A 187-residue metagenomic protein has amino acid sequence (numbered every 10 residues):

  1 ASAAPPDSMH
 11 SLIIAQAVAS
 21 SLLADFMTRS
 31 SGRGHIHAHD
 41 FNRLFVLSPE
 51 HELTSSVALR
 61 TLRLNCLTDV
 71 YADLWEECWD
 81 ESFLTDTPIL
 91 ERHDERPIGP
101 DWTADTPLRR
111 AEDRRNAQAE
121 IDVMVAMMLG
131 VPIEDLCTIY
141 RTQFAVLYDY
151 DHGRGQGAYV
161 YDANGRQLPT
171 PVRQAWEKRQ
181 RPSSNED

Functional and structural regions predicted by a protein language model:
A1-D187: S-adenosyl-L-methionine
